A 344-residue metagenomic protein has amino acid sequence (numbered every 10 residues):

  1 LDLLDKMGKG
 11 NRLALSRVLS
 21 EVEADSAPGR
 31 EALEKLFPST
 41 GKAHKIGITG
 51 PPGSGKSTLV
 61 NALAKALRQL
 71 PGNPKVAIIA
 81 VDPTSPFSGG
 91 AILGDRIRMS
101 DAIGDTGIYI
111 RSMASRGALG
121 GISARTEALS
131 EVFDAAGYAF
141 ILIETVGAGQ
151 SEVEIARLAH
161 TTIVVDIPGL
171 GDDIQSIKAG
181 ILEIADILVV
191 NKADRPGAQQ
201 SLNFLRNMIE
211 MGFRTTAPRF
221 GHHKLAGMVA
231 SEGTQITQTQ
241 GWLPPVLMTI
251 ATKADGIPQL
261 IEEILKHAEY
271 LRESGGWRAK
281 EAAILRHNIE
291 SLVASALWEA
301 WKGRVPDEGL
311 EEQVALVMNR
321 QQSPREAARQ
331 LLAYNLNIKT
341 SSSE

Functional and structural regions predicted by a protein language model:
L1-P38, K224-M228, L310-N319, A327-E344: Non-catalytic terminal/linker segments enriched in charged/polar, low-complexity residues
D2-T49, S54, T58-S151, L158-D173: Nucleotide-state-sensitive switch-loop elements of NTP-binding domains
R12, A24-A27, K65-Q69, H160 (+9 more regions): Non-catalytic alpha-helical coupling and interface elements of nucleotide-dependent molecular machines and regulators
L33-P52, T84, Q150, K224-G233 (+2 more regions): Glycine/charge-rich, flexible interdomain linkers and switch-proximal surface loops that mediate coupling
S176-K178: Conserved SF2 helicase motif VI
I184-I187, A193-E269: Canonical P-loop GTPase G-domain recognition
Q240-L243, L247-A251, P258-L336: Long, well-ordered amphipathic alpha-helical subdomains in the mid-to-C-terminal portions of large enzyme subunits
